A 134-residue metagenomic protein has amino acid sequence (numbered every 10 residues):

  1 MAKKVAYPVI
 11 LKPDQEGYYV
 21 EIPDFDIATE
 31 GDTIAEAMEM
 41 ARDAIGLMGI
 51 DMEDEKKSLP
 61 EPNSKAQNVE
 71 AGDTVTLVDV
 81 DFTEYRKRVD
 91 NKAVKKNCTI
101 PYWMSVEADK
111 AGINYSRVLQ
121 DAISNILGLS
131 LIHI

Functional and structural regions predicted by a protein language model:
A2-A6, D43-T99, W103-A111, R117 (+1 more regions): Short, charged, surface-exposed hinge/linker loops at domain edges that act as mobile lids or interdomain connectors
P8-D24: Short aromatic-glycine-(Arg/Gly/Cys) micro-motifs in beta-strand/loop hairpins
F25-A35, N97: A short, exposed loop/beta-hairpin motif centered on an aromatic-Gly-Thr core
L129: Phosphate-binding active sites in nucleotide-utilizing proteins
I132-I134: Conserved small/polar residues in nucleotide/adenosyl-binding loops
